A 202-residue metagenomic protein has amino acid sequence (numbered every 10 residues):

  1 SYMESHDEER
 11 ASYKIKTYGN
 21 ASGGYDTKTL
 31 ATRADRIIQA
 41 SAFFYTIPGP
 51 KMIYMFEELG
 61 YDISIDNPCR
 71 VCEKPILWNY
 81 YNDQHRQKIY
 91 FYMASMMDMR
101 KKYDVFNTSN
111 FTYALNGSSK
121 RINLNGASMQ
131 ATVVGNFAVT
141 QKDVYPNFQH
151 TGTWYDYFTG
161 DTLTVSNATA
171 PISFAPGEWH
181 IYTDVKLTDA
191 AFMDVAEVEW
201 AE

Functional and structural regions predicted by a protein language model:
S1-D66, K101, V105-S128, V133-V144 (+1 more regions): Conserved alpha/beta catalytic core and glycan-binding cleft of carbohydrate-active enzymes
G23-A34, I76-Q87, N167-A170: Active-site rim elements
F43, L77-L115, P176-I181, D189: Aromatic- and carboxylate-lined catalytic core of secreted/periplasmic carbohydrate-active enzymes
Q130, S166-D194: C-terminal beta-strand-rich structural cap/linker in extracellular carbohydrate-active enzymes
N147-D161: Solvent-exposed beta-hairpin/edge-strand motifs
V195-E202: Surface-exposed, proline-anchored Ser/Thr-rich loop/turn motifs
